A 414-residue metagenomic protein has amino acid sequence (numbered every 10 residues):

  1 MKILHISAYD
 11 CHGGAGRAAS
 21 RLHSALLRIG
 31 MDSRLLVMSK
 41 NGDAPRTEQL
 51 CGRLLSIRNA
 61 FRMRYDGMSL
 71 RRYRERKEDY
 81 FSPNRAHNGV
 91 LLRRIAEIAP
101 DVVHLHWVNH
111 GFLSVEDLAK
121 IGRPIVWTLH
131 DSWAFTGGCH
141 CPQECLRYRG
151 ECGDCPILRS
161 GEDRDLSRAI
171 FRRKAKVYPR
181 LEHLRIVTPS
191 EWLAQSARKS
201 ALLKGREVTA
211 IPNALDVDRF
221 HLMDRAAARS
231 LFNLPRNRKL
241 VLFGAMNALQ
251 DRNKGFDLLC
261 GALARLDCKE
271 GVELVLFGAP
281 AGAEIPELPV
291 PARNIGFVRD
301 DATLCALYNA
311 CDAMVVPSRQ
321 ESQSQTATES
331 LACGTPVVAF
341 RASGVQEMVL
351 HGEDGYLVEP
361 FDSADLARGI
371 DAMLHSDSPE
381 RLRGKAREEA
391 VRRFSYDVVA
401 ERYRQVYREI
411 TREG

Functional and structural regions predicted by a protein language model:
T136-H140, E162-A210, L215-R225: A short, active-site helix/loop in glycosyltransferases that binds the activated sugar's phosphate group
P235-K254, C260-L263: Conserved donor-binding/catalytic core segment of Leloir-type glycosyltransferases
G278-C305, A313: Nucleotide-activated donor-binding/catalytic signature segment of Leloir-type glycosyltransferases, i.e., the conserved
R319: Aromatic "clamp/platform" in nucleotide-sugar-dependent glycosyltransferases that forms part of the donor/acceptor
T328, A342-G352, Y356-L357: Short acidic/histidine- and often glycine-rich active-site loop of Leloir-type glycosyltransferases that engages
P336-A339: Short hydrophobic beta-strand element within catalytic cores of glycosyltransferases and related nucleotide-activated
H351-G352, Y356-S363, A372-D377: Conserved acidic donor-binding segment of nucleotide-sugar-dependent glycosyltransferases
S378-R393, R402-Q405: A short, well-ordered alpha-helix in the C-terminal region of glycosyltransferases
